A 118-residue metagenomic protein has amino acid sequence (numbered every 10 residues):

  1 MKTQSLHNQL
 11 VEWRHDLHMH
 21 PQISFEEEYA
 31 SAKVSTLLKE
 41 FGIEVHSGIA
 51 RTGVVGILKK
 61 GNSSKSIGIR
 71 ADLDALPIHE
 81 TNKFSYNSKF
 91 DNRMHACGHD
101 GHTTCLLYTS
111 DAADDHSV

Functional and structural regions predicted by a protein language model:
K2-H95, T104: Acidic/His- and Gly-rich active-site-bordering loop/insert found across diverse amide/peptide-bond hydrolases
A96-S110: Contiguous, small/hydrophobic- and glycine-enriched helical/loop subdomains that border and often "cap" functional
Y108-V118: Single conserved hydrophobic/aromatic residue that forms the stacking wall/gate of nucleotide- or nucleobase-binding
